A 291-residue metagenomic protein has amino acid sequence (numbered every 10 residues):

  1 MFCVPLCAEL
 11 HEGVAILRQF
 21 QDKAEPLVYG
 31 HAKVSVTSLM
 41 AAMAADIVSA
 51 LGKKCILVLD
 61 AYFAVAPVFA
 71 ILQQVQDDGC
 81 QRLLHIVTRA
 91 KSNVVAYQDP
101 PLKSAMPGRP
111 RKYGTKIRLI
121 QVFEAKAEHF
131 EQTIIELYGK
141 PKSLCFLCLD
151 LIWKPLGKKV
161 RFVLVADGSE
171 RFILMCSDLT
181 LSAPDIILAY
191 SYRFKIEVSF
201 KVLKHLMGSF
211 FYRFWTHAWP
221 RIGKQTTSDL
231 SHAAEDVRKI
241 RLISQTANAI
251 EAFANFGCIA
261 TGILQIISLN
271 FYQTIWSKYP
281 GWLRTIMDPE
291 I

Functional and structural regions predicted by a protein language model:
F2-I291: Single, function-defining residue in the core of a domain
